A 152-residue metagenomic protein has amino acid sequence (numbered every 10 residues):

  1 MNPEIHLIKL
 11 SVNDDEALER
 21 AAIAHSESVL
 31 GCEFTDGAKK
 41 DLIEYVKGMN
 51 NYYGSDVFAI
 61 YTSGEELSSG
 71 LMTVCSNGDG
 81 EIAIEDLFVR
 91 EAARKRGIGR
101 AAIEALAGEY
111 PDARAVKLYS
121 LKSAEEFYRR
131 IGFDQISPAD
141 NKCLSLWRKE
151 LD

Functional and structural regions predicted by a protein language model:
M1-E19, D152: Conserved N-terminal entry element of GNAT/NAT acetyltransferase domains
S11-E81, E85, R90: Acetyl-CoA-dependent GNAT
S55, A113-A115: Short, high-confidence coil segments that cap the C-terminus of an alpha-helix and link into the following beta-strand
E85-D86, R94, E126-R130: Acidic/histidine-enriched, beta-strand-rich ligand/metal-binding domains
V89, K95-G108: Conserved acetyl-CoA-binding loop-helix of GNAT-fold acetyltransferases
K117, K122-L146: Conserved active-site alpha-helix within GNAT-family acetyltransferase domains
L146-D152: Short beta-strand-to-coil "C-cap" segments at the C-terminal boundary of structured domains/repeats, marking
